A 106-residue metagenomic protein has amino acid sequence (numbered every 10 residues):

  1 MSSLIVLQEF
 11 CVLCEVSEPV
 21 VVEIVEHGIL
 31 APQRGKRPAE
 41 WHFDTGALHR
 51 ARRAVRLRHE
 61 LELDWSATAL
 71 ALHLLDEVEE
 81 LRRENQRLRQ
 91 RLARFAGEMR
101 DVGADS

Functional and structural regions predicted by a protein language model:
S2-Q8, V12, P19-V22, E26-H27 (+2 more regions): Arg/Lys-rich, alpha-helical DNA-contact motif
